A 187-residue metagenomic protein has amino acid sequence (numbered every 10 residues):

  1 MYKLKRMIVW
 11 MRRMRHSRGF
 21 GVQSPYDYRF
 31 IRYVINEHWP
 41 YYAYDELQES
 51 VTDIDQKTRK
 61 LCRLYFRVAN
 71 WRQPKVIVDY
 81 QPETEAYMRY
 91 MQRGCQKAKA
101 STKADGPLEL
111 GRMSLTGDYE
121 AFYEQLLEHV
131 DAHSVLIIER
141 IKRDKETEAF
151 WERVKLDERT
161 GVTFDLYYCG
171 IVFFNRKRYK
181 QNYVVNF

Functional and structural regions predicted by a protein language model:
M1-D131, K142-F187: A short alpha-helical cap/connector motif
S134: Glycine-centered, small-residue-biased loops immediately flanking beta-strands in adenine/cofactor-binding cores
